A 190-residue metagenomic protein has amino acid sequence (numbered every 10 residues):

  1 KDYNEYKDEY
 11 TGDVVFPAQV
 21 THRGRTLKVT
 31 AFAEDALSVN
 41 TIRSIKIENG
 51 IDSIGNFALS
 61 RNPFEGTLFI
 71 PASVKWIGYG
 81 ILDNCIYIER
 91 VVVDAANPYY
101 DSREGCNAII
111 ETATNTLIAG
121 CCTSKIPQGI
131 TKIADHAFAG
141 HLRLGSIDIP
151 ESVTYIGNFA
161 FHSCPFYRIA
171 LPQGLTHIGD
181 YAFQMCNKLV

Functional and structural regions predicted by a protein language model:
K1-Y6: GGW-centered surface loops in extracellular recognition modules
E9-T30, N40-S53, N62-W76, C85-A108 (+4 more regions): Structural signature of tandem-repeat unit edges
E34-D35, G55-A58, Y79-I81, A134-A137 (+2 more regions): Consensus positions within tandem repeat domains that build extended binding/scaffold surfaces
